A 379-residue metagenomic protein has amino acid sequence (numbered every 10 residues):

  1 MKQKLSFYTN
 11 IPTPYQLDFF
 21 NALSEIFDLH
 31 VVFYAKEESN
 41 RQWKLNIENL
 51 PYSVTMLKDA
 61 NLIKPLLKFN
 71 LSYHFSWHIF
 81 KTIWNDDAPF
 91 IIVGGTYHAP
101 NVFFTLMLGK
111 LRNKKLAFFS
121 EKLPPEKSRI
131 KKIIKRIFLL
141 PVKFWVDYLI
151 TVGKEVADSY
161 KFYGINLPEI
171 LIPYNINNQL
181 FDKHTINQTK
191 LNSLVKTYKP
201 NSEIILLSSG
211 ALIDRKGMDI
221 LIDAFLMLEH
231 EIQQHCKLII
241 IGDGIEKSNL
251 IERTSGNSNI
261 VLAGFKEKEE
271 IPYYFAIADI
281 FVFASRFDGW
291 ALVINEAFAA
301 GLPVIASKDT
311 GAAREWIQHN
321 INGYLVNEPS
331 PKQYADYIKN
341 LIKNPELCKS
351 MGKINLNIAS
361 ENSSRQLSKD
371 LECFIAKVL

Functional and structural regions predicted by a protein language model:
G95-P100, K114-K132, W145-Y148, V152: A short, histidine- and acid-enriched strand-loop-helix "catalytic/donor-clamping" loop that lines the nucleotide-sugar
L139, F144-N192, N201: Donor nucleotide-sugar binding/catalytic pocket of nucleotide-sugar-dependent glycosyltransferases
K199-K216, I222-L226: Conserved donor-binding/catalytic core segment of Leloir-type glycosyltransferases
N249-K266: Nucleotide-activated donor-binding/catalytic signature segment of Leloir-type glycosyltransferases, i.e., the conserved
F265-K266, Y273-A278: Short alpha-helical donor nucleotide-sugar binding micro-motif in glycosyltransferases
R286: Aromatic "clamp/platform" in nucleotide-sugar-dependent glycosyltransferases that forms part of the donor/acceptor
P303-S307: Short hydrophobic beta-strand element within catalytic cores of glycosyltransferases and related nucleotide-activated
Q318-N320, Y324-P331, N340-E346: Conserved acidic donor-binding segment of nucleotide-sugar-dependent glycosyltransferases
